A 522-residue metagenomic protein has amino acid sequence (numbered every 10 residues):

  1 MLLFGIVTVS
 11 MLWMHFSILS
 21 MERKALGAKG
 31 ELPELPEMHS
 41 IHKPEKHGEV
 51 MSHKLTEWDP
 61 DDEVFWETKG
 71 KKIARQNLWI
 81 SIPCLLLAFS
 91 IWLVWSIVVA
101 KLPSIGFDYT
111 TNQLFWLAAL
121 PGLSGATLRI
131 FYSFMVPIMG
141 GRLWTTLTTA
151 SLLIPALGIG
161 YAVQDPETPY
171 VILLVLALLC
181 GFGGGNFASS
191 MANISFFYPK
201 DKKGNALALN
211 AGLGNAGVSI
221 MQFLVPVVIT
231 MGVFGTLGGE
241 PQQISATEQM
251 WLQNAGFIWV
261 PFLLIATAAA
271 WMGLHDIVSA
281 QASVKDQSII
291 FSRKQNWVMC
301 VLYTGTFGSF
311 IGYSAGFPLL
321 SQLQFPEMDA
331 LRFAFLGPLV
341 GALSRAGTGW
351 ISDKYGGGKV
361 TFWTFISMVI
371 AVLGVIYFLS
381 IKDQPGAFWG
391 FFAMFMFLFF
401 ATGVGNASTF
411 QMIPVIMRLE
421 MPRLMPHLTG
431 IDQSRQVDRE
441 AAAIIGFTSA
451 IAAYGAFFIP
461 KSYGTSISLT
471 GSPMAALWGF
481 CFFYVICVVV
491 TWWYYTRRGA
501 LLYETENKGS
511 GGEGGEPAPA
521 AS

Functional and structural regions predicted by a protein language model:
L12-I18, T230-V233, I258-A280, V488-Y494: C-terminal membrane-cytosol helix-exit motif in multi-pass small-molecule transporters
W92-A100, R293-A342, N406, F410-Q411 (+1 more regions): Extracytoplasmic gate region of multi-pass secondary transporters
W116-F134, F335-T348: Central cavity-lining transmembrane alpha-helices of secondary-active solute carriers, predominantly the Major
T127-Y170: Conserved MFS/SLC helix-loop-helix module at the cytosolic interface between two early adjacent transmembrane helices
I138-T149, D353-M368: Cytoplasmic membrane-interface "Motif A"-like loop-to-helix N-cap segments of 12-TM Major Facilitator Superfamily
A150-P166, S367-Q384: C-terminal ends and interior cores of transmembrane alpha-helices in multi-pass membrane transporters/permeases
P169-G185, A387-N406: Hydrophobic core of transmembrane alpha-helices in multi-pass small-molecule transporters, especially MFS/SLC-type
G184, G204-F234, I445-I459: Glycine-rich segments within core transmembrane alpha-helices of 12-TM secondary carriers
